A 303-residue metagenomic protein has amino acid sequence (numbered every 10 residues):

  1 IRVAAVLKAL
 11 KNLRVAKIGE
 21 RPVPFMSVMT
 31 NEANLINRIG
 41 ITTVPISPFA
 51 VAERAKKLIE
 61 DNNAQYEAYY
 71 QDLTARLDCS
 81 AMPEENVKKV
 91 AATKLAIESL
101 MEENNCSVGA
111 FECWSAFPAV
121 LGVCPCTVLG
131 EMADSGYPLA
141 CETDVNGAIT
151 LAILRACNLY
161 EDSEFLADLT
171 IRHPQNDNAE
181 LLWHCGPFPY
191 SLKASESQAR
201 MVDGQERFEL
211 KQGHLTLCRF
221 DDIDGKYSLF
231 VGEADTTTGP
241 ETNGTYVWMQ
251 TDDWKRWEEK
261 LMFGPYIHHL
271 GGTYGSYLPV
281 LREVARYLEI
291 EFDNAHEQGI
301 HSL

Functional and structural regions predicted by a protein language model:
I1-Y160: Conserved, well-structured core segments that form the ligand-binding/active-site neighborhood of functional domains
I18, C185-G186, G275-S276: Structured loops at beta-to-helix junctions and adjacent beta-edge loops in soluble globular domains
I18, I46-F49, L166-L169, A295-E297: Conserved beta-strand termini and adjacent loop/short-helix elements that scaffold enzyme active sites in alpha/beta
V28, K193, E283-A285: Short conserved micro-motifs at the rims of enzyme active sites and ligand-binding pockets
R54-E60, P174-A179, L303: Short, solvent-exposed polar/charged micro-motifs at secondary-structure junctions
N63-A81, R155-D177, G239-N243, H268 (+2 more regions): A broadly tuned preference for mixed-charge, low-complexity surface segments
A133-Y246: C-terminal catalytic subdomain
Q205-L303: Extended hydrophobic packing segments that form well-structured cores
